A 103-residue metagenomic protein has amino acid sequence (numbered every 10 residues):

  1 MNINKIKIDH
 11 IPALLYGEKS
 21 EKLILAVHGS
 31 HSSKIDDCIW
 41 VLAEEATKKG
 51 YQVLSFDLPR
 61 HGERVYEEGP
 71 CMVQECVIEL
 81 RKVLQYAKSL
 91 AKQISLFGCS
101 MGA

Functional and structural regions predicted by a protein language model:
M1-K19: N-terminal cap/lid segment of alpha/beta-hydrolase-fold proteins
E21-G29: Short beta-strand element of the alpha/beta-hydrolase
H31-A43: The serine-hydrolase catalytic nucleophile loop
A46-V65: Conserved alpha/beta-hydrolase
H61-L90: Catalytic nucleophile-loop/oxyanion-hole region of alpha/beta-hydrolase and closely related hydrolase-like folds
G98-A103: Gly/Ala-rich beta-loop-alpha elbow adjacent to hydrolase catalytic centers
